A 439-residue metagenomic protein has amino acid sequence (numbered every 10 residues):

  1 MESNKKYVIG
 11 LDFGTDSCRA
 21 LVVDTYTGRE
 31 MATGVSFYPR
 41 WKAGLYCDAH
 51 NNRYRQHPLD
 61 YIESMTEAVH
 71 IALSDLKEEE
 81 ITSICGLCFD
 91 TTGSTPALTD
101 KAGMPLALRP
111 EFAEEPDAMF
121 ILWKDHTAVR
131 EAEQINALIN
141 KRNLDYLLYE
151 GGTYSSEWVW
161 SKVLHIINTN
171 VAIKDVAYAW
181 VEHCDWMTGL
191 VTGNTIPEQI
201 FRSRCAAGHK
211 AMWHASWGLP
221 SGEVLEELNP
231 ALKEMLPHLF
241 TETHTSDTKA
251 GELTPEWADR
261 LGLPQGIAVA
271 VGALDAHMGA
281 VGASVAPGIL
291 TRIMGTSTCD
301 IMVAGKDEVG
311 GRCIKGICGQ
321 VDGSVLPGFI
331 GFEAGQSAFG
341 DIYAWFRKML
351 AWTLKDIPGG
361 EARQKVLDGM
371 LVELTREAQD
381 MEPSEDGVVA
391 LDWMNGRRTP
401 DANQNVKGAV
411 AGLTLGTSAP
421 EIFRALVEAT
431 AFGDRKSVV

Functional and structural regions predicted by a protein language model:
M1-L108, E234, D259, L263-A268 (+1 more regions): N-terminal glycine/serine-rich phosphate-binding loop of ATP-dependent small-molecule kinases, especially carbohydrate
K6-D12, A20, S83-D90, I121 (+6 more regions): Short glycine-aspartate micro-motif
F13-T15, T99, N136-A137, K141-A273 (+2 more regions): Gly/Ser/Thr-rich active-site cleft segment
D48-R53, E114-I121, Q320-E333, A411 (+1 more regions): Short beta-alpha connecting loops at secondary-structure transitions that line or flank enzyme active sites
P58, E78-W158: Active-site phosphate-binding/coordination module
M65-D75, E256, S284, I422-V439: Phosphate/ATP-binding catalytic cores across multiple sugar-kinase/actin-like superfamilies, primarily ASKHA
W158, H209-P327, S337, L354-I357 (+3 more regions): ATP-dependent carbohydrate kinase catalytic cores
D380-S437: Activation-segment/catalytic-loop signature of the eukaryotic protein kinase fold
